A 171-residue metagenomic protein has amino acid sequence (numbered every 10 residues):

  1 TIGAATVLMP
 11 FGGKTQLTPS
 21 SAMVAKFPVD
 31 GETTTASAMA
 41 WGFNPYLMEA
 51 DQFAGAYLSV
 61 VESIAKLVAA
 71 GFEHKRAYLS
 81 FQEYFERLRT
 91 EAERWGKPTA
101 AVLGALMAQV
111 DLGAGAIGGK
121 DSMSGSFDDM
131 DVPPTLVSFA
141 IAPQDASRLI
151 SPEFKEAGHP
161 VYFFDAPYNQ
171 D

Functional and structural regions predicted by a protein language model:
T1-D171: Glycine/proline-enriched, intrinsically flexible loops and inter-domain linkers
